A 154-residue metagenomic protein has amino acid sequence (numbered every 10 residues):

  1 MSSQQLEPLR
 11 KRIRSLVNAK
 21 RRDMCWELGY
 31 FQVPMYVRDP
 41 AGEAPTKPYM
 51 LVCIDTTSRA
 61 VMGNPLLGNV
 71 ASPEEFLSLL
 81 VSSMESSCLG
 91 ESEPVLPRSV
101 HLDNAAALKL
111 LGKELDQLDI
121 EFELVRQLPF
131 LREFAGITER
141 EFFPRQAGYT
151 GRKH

Functional and structural regions predicted by a protein language model:
M1-Y30, C88-R98, A105-H154: Globin-like tetrapyrrole-binding proteins
Y30-E75: A short, conserved beta-strand element enriched in hydrophobic/aromatic residues
T56-T57, L66-L67, D103-A107, Q127: An acidic- and aromatic-residue-enriched active-site/binding cleft used to recognize and process polar
N69-S87, E93: A broadly used, surface-exposed interaction patch
